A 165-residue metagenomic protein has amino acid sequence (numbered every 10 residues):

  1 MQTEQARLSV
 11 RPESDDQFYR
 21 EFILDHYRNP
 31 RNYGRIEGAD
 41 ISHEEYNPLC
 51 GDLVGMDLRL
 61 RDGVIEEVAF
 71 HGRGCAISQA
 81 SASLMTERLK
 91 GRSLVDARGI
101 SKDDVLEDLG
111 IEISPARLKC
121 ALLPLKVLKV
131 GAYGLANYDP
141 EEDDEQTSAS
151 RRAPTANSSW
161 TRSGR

Functional and structural regions predicted by a protein language model:
Q2-I36, E66, R92-R165: C-terminal binding/interaction regions
D25, N29-D62, E67: Structured beta-strand/loop patches that form or line metal/cofactor-binding pockets in enzymes
G38, G55, A76-S78, V95: Short, electropositive, low-hydrophobicity segments enriched in small/polar residues
C50, G72-A80: Short, thiol/selenol-centered motifs that function as redox-active sites or metal-ligating centers
R59-R61, H71, K90: Solvent-exposed residues in well-ordered beta-strands and their adjoining turns, especially edge/terminal strands
S81-R92: Alpha-helical support elements that line or immediately flank enzyme active sites and cofactor-binding pockets
